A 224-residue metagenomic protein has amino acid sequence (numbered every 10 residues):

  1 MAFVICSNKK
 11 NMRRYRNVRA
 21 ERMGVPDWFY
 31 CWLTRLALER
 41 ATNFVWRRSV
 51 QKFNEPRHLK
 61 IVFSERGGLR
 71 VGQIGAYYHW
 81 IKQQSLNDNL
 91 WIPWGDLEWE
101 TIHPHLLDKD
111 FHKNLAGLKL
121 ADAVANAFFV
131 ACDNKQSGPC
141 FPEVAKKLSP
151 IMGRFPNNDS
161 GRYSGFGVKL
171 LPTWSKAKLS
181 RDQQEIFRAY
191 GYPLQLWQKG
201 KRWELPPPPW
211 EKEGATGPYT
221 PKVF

Functional and structural regions predicted by a protein language model:
M1-F224: Phosphate-ester processing/binding pockets and catalytic centers
